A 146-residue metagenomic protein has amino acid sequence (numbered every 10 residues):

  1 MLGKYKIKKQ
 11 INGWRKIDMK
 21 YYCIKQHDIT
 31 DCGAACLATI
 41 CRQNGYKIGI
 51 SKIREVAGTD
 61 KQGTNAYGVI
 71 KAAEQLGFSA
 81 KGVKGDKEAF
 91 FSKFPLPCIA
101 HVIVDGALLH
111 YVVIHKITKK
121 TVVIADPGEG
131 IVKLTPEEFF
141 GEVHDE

Functional and structural regions predicted by a protein language model:
L2-G141: Conserved active-site-adjacent core of cysteine acyl-enzyme catalytic domains
H144-D145: Long, low-complexity, repeat-rich, intrinsically disordered, solvent-exposed domains used in surface/appendage assembly
